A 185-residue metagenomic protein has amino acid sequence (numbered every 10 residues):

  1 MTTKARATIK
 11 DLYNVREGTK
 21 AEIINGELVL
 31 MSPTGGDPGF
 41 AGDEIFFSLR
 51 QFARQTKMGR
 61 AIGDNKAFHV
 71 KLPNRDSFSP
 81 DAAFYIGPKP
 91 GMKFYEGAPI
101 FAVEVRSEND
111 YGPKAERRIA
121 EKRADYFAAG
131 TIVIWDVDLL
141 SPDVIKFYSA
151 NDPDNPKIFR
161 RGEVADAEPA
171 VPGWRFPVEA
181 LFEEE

Functional and structural regions predicted by a protein language model:
M1-E185: Gly/Pro/Ser/Thr-rich low-complexity, intrinsically disordered segments predominantly at protein N-termini
